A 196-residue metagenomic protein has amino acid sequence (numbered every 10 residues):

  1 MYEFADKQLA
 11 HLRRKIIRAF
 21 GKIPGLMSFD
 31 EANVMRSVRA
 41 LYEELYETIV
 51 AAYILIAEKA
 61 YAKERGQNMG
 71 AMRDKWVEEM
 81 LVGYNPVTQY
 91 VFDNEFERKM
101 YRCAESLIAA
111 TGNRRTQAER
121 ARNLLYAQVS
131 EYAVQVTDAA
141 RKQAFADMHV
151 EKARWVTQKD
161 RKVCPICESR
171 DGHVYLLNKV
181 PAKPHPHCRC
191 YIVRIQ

Functional and structural regions predicted by a protein language model:
M1-A140, M148-H149, L177, Q196: N-terminal leader/targeting and assembly helices and adjacent pre-domain segments
Q143-H173: Aromatic/histidine-rich interaction motifs
R161-Q196: Short Cys/His-based metal-binding microdomains
